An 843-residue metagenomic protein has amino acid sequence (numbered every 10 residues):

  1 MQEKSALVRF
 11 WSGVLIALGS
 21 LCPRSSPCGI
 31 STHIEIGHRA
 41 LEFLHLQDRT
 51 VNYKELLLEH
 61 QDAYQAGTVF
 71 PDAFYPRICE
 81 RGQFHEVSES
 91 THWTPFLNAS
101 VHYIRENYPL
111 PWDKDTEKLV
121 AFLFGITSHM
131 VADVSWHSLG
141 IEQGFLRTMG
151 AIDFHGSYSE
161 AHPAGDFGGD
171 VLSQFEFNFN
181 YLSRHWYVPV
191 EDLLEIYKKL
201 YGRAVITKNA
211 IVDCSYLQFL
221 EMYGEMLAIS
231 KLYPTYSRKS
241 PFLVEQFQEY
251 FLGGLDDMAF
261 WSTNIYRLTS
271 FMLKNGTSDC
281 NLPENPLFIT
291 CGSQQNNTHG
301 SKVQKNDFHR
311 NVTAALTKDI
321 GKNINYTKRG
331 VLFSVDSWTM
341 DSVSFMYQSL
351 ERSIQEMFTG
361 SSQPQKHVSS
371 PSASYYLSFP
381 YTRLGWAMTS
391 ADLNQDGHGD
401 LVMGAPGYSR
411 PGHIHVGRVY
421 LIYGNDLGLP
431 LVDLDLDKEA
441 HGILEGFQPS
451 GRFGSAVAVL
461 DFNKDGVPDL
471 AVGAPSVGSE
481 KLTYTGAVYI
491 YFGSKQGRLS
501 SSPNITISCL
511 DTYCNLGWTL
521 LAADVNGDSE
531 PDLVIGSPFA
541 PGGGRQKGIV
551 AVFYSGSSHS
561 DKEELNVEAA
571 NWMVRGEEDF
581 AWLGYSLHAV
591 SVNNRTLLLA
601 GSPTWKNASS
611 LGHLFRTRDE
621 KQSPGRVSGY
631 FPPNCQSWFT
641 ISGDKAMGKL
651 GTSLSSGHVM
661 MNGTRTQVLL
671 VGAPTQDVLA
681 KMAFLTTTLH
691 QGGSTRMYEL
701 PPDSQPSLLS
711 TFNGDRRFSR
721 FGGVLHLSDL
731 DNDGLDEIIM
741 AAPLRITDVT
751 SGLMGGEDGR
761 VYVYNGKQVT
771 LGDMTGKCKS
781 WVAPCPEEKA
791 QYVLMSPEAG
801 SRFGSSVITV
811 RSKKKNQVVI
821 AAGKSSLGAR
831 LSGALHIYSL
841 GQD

Functional and structural regions predicted by a protein language model:
Q2-I126, M130-G202, I206, Q218-L243 (+4 more regions): N-terminal, motif-rich segments that launch catalysis or mediate targeting to/interaction with membranes, typified by
Q348-R383, Y420-R452, T485-N515, K547-W582 (+8 more regions): Blade-edge motifs of beta-propeller repeat domains
L377-H398, G404-Y408: Beta-strand-rich domains and repeat architectures in extracellular enzymes and scaffolds, especially beta-propellers
Y381, A391-G399, S450, L460-P468 (+13 more regions): Residues in Ca2+-coordinating acidic/glycine-rich loops
W386-Q395, S455-V467, W518-E530, Y585-L599 (+4 more regions): Beta-propeller blade termini
G404-G407, V472-S476, I535-F539, L599-T604 (+3 more regions): Recurrent small/Gly-Pro-centered beta-turn motifs in extracellular repeat architectures
Y408-P411, V477-E480, F539-G543, W605-A608 (+4 more regions): Short glycine/acidic-enriched loop and turn motifs that connect beta-strands
